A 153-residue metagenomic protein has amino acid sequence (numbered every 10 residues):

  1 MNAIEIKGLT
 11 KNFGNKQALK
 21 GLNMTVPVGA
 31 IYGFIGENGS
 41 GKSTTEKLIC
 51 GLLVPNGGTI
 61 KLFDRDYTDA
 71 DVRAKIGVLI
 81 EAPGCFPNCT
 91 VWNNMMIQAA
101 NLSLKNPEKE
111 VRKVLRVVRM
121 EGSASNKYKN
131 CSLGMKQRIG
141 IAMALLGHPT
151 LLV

Functional and structural regions predicted by a protein language model:
E37-G41: Walker A (P-loop) phosphate-binding loop of ABC-type ATPase nucleotide-binding domains
C50, G58-V72: Conserved ABC transporter NBD signature motif
A82, C89-N101: Q-loop/switch helix immediately C-terminal to the Walker
M96, A100-S123: Conserved ABC ATPase "signature" region
I141: Hydrophobic anchor residue at the start of the ABC signature
H148: Conserved catalytic motifs of ABC-family nucleotide-binding domains
